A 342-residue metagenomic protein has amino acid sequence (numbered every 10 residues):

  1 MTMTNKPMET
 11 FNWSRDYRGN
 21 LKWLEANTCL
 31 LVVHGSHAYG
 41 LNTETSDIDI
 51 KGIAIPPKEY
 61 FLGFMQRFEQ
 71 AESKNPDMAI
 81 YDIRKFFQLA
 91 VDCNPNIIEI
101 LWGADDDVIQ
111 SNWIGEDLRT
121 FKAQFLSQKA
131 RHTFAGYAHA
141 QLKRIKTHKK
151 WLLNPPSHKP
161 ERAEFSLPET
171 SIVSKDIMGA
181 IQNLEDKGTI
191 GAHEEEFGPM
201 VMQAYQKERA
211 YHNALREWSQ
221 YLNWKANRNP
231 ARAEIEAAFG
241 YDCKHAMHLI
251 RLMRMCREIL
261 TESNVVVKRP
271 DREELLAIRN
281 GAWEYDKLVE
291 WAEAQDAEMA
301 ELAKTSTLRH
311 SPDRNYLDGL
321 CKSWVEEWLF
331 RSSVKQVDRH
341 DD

Functional and structural regions predicted by a protein language model:
T2-A135: An N-terminal structural lobe/cap that precedes and organizes the functional/catalytic core across diverse proteins
D49, A104-V108, V267-K268, E274 (+2 more regions): Residue-level signal for alpha-helical context at structural boundaries
E72-K74, K85, I109-I114, I145 (+4 more regions): Short amphipathic alpha-helical patches
L118-L317: Conserved nucleotidyltransferase catalytic core and NTase-mimicking acidic/glycine-rich helix/loop elements in nucleic
S311-D342: Acidic, carboxylate-rich catalytic segments that either coordinate divalent cations
